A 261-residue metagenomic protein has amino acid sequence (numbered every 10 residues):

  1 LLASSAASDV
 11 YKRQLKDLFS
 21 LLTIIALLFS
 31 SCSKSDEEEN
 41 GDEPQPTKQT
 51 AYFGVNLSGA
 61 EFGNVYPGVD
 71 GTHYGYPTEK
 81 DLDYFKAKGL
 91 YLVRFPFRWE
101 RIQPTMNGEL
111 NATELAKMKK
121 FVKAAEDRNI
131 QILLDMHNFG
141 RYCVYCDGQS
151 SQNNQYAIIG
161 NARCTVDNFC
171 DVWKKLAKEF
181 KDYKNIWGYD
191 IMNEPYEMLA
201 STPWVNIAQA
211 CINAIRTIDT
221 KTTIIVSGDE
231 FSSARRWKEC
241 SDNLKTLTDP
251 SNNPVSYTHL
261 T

Functional and structural regions predicted by a protein language model:
L1-Y11, H259-T261: Single conserved hydrophobic/aromatic residue that forms the stacking wall/gate of nucleotide- or nucleobase-binding
K12-F19: Bacterial N-terminal signal peptides that target proteins for export
S20-L28: Bacterial N-terminal signal peptides
L27-T47: Bacterial Sec-dependent N-terminal signal peptides
F53-K119: Active-site-adjacent substrate/metal-binding segments within catalytic domains of carbohydrate-active enzymes
F53-V55, V93-F95, I132-L134, Y189 (+2 more regions): Hydrophobic faces of well-ordered beta-strands that scaffold small-molecule active sites in alpha/beta enzyme cores
Y74, D171-K174, K178-K181, N185-W187 (+1 more regions): Extracellular glycoside hydrolase catalytic/binding regions
G75, L82-L90, L110-M136, C146-G188 (+2 more regions): An active-site-proximal structural segment forming one wall of the substrate-binding cleft that immediately precedes
